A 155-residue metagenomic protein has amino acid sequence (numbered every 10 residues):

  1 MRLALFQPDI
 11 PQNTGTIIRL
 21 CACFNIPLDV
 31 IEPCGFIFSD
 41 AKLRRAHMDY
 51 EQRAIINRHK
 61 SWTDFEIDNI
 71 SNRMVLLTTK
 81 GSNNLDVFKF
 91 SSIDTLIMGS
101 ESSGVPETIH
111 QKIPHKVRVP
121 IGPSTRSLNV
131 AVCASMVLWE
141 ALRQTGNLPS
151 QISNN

Functional and structural regions predicted by a protein language model:
M1-N155: Post-transcriptional modification and biogenesis factors for structured RNAs of the translation apparatus
